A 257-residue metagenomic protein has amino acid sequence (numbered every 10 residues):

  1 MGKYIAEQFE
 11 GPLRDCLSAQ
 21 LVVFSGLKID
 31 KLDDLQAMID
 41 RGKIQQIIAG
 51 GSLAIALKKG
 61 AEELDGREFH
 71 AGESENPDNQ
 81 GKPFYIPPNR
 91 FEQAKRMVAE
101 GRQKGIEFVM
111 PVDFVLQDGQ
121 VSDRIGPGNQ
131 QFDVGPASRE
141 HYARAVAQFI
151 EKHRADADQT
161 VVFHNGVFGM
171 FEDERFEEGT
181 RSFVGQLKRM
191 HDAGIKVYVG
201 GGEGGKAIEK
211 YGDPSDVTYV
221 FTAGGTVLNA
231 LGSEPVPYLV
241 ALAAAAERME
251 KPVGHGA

Functional and structural regions predicted by a protein language model:
M1-A257: Active-site loop-to-helix "anion-binding N-cap" substructures in soluble metabolic enzymes
